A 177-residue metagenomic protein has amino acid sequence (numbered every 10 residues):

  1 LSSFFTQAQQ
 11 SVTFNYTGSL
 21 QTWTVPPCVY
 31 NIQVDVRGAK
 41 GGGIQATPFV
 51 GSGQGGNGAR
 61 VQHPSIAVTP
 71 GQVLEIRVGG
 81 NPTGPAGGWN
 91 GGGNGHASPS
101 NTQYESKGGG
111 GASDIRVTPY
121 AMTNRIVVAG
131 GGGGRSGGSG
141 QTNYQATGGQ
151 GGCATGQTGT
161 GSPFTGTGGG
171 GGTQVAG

Functional and structural regions predicted by a protein language model:
L1-Q10: Bacterial Sec-dependent N-terminal signal peptides
Q9, T13, A39, V73-G79: Glycine-rich repeat segments that build the extracellular carbohydrate-interaction surface of secreted and virion
S11, L20-T22, A112: Short, acidic/polar N-cap/turn motifs at the starts of alpha helices
S11-G18, V50-N57: Extracellular beta-rich ligand/substrate-recognition surface
Y16-P27: Surface-exposed ligand/attachment interfaces on beta-rich extracellular proteins
P26-Q33, T69-V73: Extended extracellular/luminal ectodomain segments enriched in beta-structured repeat modules
Y30-S52: Calcium-regulated, polybasic anionic-phospholipid
P48, G55-G177: Secretome/extracellular-domain signature
